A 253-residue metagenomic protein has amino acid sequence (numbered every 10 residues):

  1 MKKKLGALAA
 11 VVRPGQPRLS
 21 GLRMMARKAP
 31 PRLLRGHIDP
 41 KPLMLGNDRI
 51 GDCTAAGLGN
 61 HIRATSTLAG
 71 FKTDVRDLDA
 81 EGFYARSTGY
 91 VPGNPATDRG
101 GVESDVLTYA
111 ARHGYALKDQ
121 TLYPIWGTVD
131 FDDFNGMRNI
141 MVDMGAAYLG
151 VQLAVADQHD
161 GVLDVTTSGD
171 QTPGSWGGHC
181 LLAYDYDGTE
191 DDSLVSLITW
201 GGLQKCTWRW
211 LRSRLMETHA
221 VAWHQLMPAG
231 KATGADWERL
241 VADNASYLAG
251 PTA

Functional and structural regions predicted by a protein language model:
M1-A253: Catalytic-core signature of thiol
